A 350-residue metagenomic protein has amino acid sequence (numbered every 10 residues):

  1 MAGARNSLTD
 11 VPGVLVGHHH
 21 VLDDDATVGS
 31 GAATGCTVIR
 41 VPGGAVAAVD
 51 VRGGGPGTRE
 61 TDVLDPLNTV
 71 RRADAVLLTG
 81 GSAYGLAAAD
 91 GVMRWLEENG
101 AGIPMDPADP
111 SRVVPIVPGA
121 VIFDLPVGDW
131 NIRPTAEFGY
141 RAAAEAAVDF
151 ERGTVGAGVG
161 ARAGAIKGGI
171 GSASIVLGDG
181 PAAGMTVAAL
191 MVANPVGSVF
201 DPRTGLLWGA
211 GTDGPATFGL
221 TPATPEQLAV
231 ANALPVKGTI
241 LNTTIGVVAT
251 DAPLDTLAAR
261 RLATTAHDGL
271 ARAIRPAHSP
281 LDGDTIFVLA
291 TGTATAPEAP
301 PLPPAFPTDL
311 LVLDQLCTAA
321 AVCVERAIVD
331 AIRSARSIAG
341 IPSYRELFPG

Functional and structural regions predicted by a protein language model:
M1-D90, R94, E98-G350: A structural signal for small-residue-enriched, beta-sheet-centric alpha/beta enzyme cores and oligomeric scaffold folds
